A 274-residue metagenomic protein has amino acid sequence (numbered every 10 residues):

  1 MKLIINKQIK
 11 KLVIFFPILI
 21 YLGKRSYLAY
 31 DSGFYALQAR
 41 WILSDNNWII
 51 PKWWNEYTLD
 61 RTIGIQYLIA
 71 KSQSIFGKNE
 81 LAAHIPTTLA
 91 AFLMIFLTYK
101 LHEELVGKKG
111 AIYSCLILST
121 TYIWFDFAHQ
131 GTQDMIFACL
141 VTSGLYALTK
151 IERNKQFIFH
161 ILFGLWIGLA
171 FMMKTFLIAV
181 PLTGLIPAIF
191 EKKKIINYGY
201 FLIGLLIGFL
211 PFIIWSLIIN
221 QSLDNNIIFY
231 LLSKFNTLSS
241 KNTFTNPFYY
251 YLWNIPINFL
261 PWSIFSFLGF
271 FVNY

Functional and structural regions predicted by a protein language model:
K7-K10, T98-T120, A138: Transmembrane-helix signature of polytopic, membrane-embedded enzymes that assemble or transfer cell-envelope glycans
F16-L19, Y35-Y57, G64-Y67: Extracytosolic helix-loop segments that constitute the early lumenal/periplasmic catalytic or substrate-binding loops
I18, D126, F159-K174: Membrane-interface alpha helices of multi-pass inner-membrane proteins
R40, I151, L169, M173 (+1 more regions): Transmembrane-lumen/periplasm boundary regions of multi-pass, lipid-linked membrane glycan transferases
I63-Y67, F76-L93, F127, G131 (+1 more regions): Loop-to-helix entry region of an early transmembrane alpha helix in multi-pass inner-membrane enzymes
I85-L105, S143: Transmembrane-helix motifs of polytopic, lipid-linked glycan transferases
E103-K108, G144-L162, A170, N273-Y274: Membrane-interface transmembrane helices that cradle and orient dolichyl/undecaprenyl
I123-F137: Short acidic/glycine- and proline-prone juxtamembrane loop motifs at membrane-interface regions of multi-pass membrane
